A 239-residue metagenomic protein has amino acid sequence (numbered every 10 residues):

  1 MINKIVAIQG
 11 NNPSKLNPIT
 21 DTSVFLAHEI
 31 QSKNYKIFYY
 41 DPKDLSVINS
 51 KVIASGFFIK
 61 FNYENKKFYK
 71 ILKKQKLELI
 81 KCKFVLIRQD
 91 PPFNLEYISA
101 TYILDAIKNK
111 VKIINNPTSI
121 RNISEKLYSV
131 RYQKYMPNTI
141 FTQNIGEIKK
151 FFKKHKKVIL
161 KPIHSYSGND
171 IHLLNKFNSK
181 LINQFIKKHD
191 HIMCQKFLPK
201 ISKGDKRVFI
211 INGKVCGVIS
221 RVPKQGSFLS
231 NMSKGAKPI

Functional and structural regions predicted by a protein language model:
M1, L77-K81, F152-K154, I186-K187: Flexible, charged surface loops at secondary-structure boundaries
I2-A7: Extreme N-terminal starter segment of soluble prokaryotic enzymes
I8, L86-I87, Q195: Redox-cofactor binding/interface segments in oxidoreductases and associated redox assembly factors
G10-N12: Extended, domain-scale alpha-helical bundle/helix-rich regions
S14-F141: Conserved N-proximal alpha/beta basic substrate-recognition cap immediately N-terminal to, or forming the N-lobe
Q133-V158: Rossmann-like NAD(P)H-binding beta-loop-alpha module
G146, K153-K156, H164-I239: Phosphate-binding site of ATP-dependent enzymes
K161: Short, conserved phosphate/pyrophosphate- and ester-handling motifs at nucleotide-, phospho-/glycolipid
